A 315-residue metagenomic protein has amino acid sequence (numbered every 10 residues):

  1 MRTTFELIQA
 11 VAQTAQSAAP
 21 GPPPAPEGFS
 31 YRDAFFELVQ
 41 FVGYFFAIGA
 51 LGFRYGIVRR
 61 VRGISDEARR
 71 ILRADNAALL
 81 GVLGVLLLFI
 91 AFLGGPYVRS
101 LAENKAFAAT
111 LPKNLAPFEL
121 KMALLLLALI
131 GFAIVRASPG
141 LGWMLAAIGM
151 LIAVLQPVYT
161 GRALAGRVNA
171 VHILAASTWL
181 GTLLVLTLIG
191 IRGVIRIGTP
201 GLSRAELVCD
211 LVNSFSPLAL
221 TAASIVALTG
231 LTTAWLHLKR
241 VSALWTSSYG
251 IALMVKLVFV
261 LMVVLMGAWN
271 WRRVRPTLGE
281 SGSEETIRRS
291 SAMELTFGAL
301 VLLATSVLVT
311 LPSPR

Functional and structural regions predicted by a protein language model:
R2-R315: Polytopic transmembrane helical bundles with strong interfacial aromatic enrichment
